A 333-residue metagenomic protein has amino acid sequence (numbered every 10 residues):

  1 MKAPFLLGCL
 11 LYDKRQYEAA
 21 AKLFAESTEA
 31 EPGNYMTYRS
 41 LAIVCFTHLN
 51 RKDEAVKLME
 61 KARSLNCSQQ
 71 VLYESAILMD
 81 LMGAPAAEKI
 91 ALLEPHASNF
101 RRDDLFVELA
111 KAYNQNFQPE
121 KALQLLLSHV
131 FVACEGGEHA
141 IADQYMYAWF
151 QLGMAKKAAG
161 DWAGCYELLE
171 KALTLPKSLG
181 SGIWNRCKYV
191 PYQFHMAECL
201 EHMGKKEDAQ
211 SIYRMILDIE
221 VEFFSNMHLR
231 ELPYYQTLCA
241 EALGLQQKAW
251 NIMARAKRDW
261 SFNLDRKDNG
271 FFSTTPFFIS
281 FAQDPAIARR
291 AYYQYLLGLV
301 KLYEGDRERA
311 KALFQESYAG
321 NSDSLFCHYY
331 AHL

Functional and structural regions predicted by a protein language model:
M1, P32, N66-C67, F100-R101 (+5 more regions): Short coil turns that delineate tetratricopeptide repeat
A3, T37, V71-L72, L105 (+7 more regions): TPR alpha-solenoid repeat register
L6, S40-L41, E74-S75, E108 (+5 more regions): Canonical tetratricopeptide repeat
C9, I43-V44, I77-L78, K111 (+5 more regions): Residue-level recognition of tetratricopeptide repeat
R15, L49-N50, G83-A84, F117 (+4 more regions): Residue-level detector of the short coil/turn that links helix A to helix B within each tetratricopeptide repeat
A20, A55, E88-K89, A122 (+4 more regions): Single-residue signature of alpha-solenoid repeat helices
E26-S27, K61-A62, P95-H96, H129 (+4 more regions): Canonical positions in the second alpha-helix
